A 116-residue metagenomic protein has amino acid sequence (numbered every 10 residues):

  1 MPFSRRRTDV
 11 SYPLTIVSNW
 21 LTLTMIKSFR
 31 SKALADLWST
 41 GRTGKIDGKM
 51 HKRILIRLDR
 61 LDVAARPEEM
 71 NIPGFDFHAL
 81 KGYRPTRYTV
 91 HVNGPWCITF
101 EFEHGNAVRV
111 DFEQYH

Functional and structural regions predicted by a protein language model:
P2-L23, Y88-H116: Enriched for short, Lys/Arg-rich terminal
P2-R57: Arg/Lys-rich, positively charged N-terminal/basic patches that mediate binding to nucleic acids
R30, P73-D76, D111: A secondary-structure boundary/capping signal
S39, L80, V92: Short glycine/serine/threonine-biased micro-segments
R42-T43, V63-R66: Generic structural signal for secondary-structure transition and capping sites
R57, D62-V63: Basic/aromatic-enriched alpha-helical hairpins
A65-Y88: A short, surface-exposed loop/turn module that caps and links secondary-structure elements
